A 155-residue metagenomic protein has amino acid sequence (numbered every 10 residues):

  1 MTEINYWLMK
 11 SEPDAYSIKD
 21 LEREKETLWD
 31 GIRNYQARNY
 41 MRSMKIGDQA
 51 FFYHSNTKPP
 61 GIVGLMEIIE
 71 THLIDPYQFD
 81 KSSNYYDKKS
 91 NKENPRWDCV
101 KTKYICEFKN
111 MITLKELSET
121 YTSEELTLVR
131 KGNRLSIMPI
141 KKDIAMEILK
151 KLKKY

Functional and structural regions predicted by a protein language model:
M1-I46, I144-A145, L152-Y155: Compositionally biased, charged N-terminal/linker segments
Y6-W7, T27, C99-V100, L135-M138: A broad, low-specificity signal marking well-ordered, structured residues that form hydrophobic/aromatic
M9, M66-I69, K141: GIY-YIG nuclease signature motif recognition
K10-E12, Y53, I105, G132 (+1 more regions): Structured loops at beta-to-helix junctions and adjacent beta-edge loops in soluble globular domains
F51-F52, E67: Hydrophobic beta-strand signal
Y53-P60: Short, charged beta-turn/beta-strand-edge "cap" motif at the junction between a beta-strand and an adjacent loop
G64-L135: Aromatic- and Lys/Arg-enriched surface recognition patch
E107, K131-K153: Charge/polar-rich, low-complexity and marginally structured segments
